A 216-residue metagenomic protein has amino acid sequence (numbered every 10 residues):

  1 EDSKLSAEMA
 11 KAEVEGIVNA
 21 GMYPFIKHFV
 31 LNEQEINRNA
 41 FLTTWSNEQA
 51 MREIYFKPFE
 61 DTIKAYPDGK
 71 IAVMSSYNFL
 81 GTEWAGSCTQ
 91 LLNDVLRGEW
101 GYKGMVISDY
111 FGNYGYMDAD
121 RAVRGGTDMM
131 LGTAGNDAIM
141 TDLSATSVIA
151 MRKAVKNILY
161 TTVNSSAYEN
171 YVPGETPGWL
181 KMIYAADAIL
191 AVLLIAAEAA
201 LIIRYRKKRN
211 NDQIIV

Functional and structural regions predicted by a protein language model:
E1-V216: Glycoside hydrolase catalytic-domain context in secreted enzymes
